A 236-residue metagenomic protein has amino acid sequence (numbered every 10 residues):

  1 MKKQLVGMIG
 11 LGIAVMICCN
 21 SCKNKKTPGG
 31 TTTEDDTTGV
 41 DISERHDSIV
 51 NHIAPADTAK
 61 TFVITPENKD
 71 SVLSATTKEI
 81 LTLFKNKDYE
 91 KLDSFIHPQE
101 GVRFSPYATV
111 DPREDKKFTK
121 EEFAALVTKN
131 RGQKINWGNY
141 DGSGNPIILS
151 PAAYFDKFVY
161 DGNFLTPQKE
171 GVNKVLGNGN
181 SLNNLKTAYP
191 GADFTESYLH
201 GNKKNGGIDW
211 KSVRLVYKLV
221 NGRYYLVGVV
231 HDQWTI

Functional and structural regions predicted by a protein language model:
M1-T38, I42-S43: Bacterial Sec-dependent N-terminal signal peptides
L11, K69, L73, G206: Aromatic-acidic/polar surface patches that form glycan- and anion
N20, I42, D47, F123 (+3 more regions): Intrinsically disordered, low-complexity segments enriched in Ser/Pro/Gly/Ala and basic residues
P28, S94-F95: Short glycine-rich, low-complexity/disordered patches
R45-T82, N86-E90, S94, S105 (+1 more regions): Short, low-complexity N-terminal intrinsically disordered segments enriched in polar/charged residues
A59-K60, T65, S74-A75, I96-G179: Short solvent-exposed beta->alpha transition segments
A153, K157-I236: Short beta-strand edge/turn micro-motifs at domain boundaries
